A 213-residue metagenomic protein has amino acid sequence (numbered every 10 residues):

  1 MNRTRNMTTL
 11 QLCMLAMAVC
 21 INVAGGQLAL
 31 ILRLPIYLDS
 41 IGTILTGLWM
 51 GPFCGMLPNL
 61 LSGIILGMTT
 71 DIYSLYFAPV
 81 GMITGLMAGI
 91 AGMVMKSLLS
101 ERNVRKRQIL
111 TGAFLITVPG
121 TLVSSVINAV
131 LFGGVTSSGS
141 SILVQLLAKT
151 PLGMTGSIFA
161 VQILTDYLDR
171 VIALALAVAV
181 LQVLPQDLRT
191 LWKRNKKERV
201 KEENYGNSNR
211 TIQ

Functional and structural regions predicted by a protein language model:
M1-P58, G63-I64, Y73: Hydrophobic transmembrane alpha-helices
R3-M7, V94-R107: Membrane-interface helix-boundary motifs at transmembrane edges
A16-C20, I41, L45, M56 (+10 more regions): Residue-level signature of the transmembrane alpha-helical core of multi-pass small-molecule transporters
A24-L28, I64-M68, I90, V94 (+4 more regions): Structural signature of transmembrane alpha-helix termini at the membrane-water interface
L30-L34, I72-Y76, L99-G206, R210: Membrane-embedded alpha-helical hairpins and interfacial helices in multi-pass inner-membrane proteins
G47, G85-K96, A177, L181: Hydrophobic transmembrane alpha-helices
I64-D71, Y76-F77, G81-I90: A compact, surface-exposed functional segment
